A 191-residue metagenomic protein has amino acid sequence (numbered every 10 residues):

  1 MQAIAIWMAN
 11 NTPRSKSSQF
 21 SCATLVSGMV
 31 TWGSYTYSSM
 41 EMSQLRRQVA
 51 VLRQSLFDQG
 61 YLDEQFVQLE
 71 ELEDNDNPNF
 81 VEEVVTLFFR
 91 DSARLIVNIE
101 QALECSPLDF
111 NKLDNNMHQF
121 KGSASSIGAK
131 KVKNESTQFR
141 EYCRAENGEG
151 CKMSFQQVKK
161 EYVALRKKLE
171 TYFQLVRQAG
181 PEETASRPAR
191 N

Functional and structural regions predicted by a protein language model:
Q2-K16, F20-V67, D74, V84-N98 (+3 more regions): Amphipathic, coiled-coil-like alpha-helical segments
N77-V81: Disorder-to-helix initiation segments
P107-N115: All-alpha amphipathic helical-bundle segments outside canonical DNA-binding/catalytic cores that form hydrophobic
